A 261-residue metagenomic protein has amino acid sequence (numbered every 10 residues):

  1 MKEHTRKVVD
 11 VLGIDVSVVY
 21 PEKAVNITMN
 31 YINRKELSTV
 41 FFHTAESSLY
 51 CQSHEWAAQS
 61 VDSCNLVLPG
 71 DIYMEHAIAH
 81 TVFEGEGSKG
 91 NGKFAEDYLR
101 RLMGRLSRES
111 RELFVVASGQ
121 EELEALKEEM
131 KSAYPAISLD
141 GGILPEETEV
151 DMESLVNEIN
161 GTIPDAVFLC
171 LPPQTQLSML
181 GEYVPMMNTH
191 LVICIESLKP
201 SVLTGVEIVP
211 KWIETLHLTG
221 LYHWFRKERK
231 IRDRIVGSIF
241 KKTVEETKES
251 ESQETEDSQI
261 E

Functional and structural regions predicted by a protein language model:
M1-G90: N-terminal nucleotide/polyanion-binding subdomain common to many enzyme families
A45-S47, L171-T175, L198: Short glycine-rich anion-binding loops that position phosphate/pyrophosphate groups of nucleotides and phosphorylated
E55-S63, L177-K199: A short, gly/pro- and small-residue-rich
M74-H76, T175, L198-L203: Short gly/pro/ser/thr-enriched loop/turn and capping motifs at secondary-structure boundaries
M74-S154, E158, T162: Conserved beta-alpha
H76, I208-I260: A transmembrane-helix-recognition feature enriched in membrane-embedded lipid enzymes and envelope glyco-/phospholipid
L144-V150, T189-W224: Short, flexible loop segments at boundaries between secondary-structure elements
I159, I163-P173, T189: Proline-aspartate-enriched helix->loop->beta-strand connector
